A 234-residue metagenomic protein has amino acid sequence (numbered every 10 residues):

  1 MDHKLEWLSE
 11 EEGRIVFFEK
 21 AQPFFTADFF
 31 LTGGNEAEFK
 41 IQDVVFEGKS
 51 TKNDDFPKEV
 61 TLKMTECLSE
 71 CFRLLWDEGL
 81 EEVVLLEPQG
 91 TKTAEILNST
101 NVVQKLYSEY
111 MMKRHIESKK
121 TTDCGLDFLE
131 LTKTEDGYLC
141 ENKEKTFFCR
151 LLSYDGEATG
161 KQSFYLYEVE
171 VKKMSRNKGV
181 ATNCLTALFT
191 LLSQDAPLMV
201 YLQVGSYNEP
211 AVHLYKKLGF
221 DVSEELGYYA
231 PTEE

Functional and structural regions predicted by a protein language model:
E6-L68, T146-Y167: Conserved donor-binding loop and adjoining core beta-sheet/short helix segment in diverse acyl/aminoacyl transferases
W7, Y110, R114-N177, L191: Flexible, substrate/cofactor-facing loop regions flanked by secondary structure within enzyme catalytic domains
P23-F25, L106, K145-F147, E224-G227: A structural microfeature
G48, K172-M174, K178, S206-Y207: Active-site acidic-Proline motif in GNAT/NAT acetyltransferases
P57-R73, V171, N177-L191, H213-K217: Conserved acetyl-CoA-binding loop-helix of GNAT-fold acetyltransferases
L75-Q89, S193-Q203: Conserved GNAT acetyl-CoA-binding A-motif
Q89-L106, T182, S206-E224: Conserved active-site alpha-helix within GNAT-family acetyltransferase domains
V103-I116, Y201-Q203, K216, D221-E234: Conserved catalytic-core motifs of GNAT/GCN5-like acyltransferases
